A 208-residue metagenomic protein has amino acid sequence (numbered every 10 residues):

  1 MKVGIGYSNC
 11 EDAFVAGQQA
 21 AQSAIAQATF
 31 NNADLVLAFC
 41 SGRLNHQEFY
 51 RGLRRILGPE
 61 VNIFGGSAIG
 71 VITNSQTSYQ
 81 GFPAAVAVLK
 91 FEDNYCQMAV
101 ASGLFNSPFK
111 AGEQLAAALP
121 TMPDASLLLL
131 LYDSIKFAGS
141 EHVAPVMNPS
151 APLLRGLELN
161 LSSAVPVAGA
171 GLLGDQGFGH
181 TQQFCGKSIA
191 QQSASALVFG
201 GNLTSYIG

Functional and structural regions predicted by a protein language model:
M1-G208: Cofactor- and metal-binding active-site motifs of prokaryotic enzymes that mediate redox/radical or nucleophilic
